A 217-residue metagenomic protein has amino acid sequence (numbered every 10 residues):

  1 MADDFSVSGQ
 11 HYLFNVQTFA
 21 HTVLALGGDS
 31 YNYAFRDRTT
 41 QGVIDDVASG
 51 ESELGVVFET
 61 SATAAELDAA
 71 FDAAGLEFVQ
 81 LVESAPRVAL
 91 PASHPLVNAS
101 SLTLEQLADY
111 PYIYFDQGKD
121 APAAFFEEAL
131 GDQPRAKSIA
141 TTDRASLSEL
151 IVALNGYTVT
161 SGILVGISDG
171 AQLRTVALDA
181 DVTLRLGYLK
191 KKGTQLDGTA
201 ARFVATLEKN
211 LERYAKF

Functional and structural regions predicted by a protein language model:
M1-D46, Q195: N-terminal winged-helix
D4-Q10, G55, A89, I113 (+2 more regions): Short, well-ordered beta-strand segments
N15-H21, A64, A108-D132: Secondary-structure junction motif
T22, Q41-P86, Q172-T175: Short beta-strand-centered segments that line the small-molecule binding cleft or hinge of alpha/beta clamshell
L26, R174-F217: A late-sequence structural motif
T39-G42, D46-E53, F58, G118-R174: Hydrophobic hinge/microswitch elements
F71-A73, E77-P86, L90-Y112: Flexible hinge/capping segments at coil-to-helix
A73-V79, S84, E149-T194: Beta-alpha-beta core module
